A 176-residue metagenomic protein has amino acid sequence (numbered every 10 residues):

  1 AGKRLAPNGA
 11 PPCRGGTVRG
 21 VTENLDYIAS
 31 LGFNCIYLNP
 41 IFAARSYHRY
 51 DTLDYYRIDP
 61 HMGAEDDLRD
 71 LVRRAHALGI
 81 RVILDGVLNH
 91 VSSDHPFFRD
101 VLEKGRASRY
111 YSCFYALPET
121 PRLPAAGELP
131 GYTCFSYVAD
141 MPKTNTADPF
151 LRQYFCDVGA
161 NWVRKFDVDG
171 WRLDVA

Functional and structural regions predicted by a protein language model:
A1-L84, N89-D100, Y137-M141, P149 (+1 more regions): N-terminal structural segment of carbohydrate-active enzymes
G2-L5, G9, C13-G16, S92-A176: Alpha-amylase-like alpha-glycosidases and glucanotransferases acting on alpha-linked glucans and related
